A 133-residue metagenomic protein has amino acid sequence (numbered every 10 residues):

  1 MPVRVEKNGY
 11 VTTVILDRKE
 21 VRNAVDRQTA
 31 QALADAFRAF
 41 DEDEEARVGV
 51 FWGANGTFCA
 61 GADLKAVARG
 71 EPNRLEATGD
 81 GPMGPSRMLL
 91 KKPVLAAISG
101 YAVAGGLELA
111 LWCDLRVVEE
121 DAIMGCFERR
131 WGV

Functional and structural regions predicted by a protein language model:
M1-A54, G70: Conserved CoA-thioester-binding segment of acyl-CoA-metabolizing enzymes
V14, F51, D63, L109-L111: Hydrophobic/aromatic residues within transmembrane alpha-helices of multi-pass small-molecule transporters
D17, A62, S99, D121-A122: Histidine-centered beta-alpha loop that forms part of the nucleotide-sugar donor binding/catalytic region in diverse
A30-A34, R38, E42, V48 (+1 more regions): An acidic, glycine-rich surface segment that forms the CoA-thioester-binding/catalytic face of crotonase-fold enzymes
G56-A60, V103: Short, active-site-adjacent cap segments at secondary-structure transitions
M83-K91, A97, V103-V133: CoA-thioester-processing core
